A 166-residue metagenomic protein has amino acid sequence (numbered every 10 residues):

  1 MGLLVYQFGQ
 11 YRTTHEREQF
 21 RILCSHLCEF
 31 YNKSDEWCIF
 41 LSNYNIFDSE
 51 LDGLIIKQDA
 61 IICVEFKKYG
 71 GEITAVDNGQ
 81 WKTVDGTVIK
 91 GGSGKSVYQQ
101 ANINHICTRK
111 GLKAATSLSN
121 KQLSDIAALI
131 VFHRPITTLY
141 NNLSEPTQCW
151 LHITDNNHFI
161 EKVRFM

Functional and structural regions predicted by a protein language model:
M1-M166: Intrinsically disordered, low-complexity Ser/Thr/Pro/Gly-rich regulatory segments
